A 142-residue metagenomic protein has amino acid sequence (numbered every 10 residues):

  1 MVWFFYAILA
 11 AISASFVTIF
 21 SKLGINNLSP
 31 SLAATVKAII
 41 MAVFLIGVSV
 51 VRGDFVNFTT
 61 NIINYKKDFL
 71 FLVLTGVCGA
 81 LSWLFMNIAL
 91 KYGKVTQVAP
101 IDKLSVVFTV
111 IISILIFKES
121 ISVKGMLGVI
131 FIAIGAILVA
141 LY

Functional and structural regions predicted by a protein language model:
M1-I12, L28, M41-L72, W83-Y92 (+1 more regions): Membrane-interface interhelical linkers
Y6, L45, K124-L141: Hydrophobic transmembrane alpha-helices of multi-pass small-molecule transport proteins
L9, V36, I101-L104, K124-L127: Hydrophobic core positions of alpha-helical segments in small-molecule transporters and transporter systems
A11, S15, I19, I46 (+4 more regions): Hydrophobic/small/kink-forming positions within alpha-helical transmembrane segments of polytopic membrane proteins
F16-M41: Juxtamembrane helix-loop-helix junctions in multi-pass membrane proteins
G24, A33, A89, L115-F117: Hydrophobic/aromatic residues within transmembrane alpha-helices of multi-pass small-molecule transporters
K37-M41, S105, F131: Transmembrane alpha-helical core residues of multi-pass small-molecule transporters, especially secondary transporters
V107-M126: C-terminal transmembrane-helix exit sites in multi-pass transporters
